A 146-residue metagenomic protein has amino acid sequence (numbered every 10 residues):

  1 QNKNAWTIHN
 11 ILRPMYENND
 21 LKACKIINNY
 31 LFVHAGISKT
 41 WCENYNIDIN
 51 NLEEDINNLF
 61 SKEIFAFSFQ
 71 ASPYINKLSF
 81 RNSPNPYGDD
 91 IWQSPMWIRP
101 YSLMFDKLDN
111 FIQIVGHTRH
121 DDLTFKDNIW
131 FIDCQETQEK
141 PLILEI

Functional and structural regions predicted by a protein language model:
N2-E17, L21-F105: Active-site-proximal loop/helix segment associated with metal-binding centers of metalloenzymes
M15-N19, V115-G116, T137: Short solvent-exposed loop/turn micro-motifs enriched in small/polar/acidic residues
I27, R99-T118, D122-T124: Short, active-site-adjacent segments that bind or coordinate small-molecule cofactors and metal centers
F32-H34, I112-T118, F131-C134: Active-site neighborhood of phospho(di)ester-bond hydrolases with catalytic His/Asp-centered motifs
R119-I146: Binuclear metal-dependent phosphoesterase catalytic core
